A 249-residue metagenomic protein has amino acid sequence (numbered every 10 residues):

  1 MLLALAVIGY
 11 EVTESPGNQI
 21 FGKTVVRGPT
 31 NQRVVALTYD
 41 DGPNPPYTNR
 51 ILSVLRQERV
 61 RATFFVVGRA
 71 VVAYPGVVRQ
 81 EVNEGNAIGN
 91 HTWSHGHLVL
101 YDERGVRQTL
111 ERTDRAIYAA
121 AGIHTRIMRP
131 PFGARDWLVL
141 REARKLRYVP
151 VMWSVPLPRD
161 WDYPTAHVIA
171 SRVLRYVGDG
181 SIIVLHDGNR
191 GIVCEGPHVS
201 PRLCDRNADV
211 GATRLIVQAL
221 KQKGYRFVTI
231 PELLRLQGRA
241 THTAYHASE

Functional and structural regions predicted by a protein language model:
M1-E11: Hydrophobic membrane-insertion alpha-helices, especially the h-region of bacterial N-terminal signal peptides
V12-G105, T109-A116, A120-T125, R226 (+1 more regions): Active-site beta->alpha N-cap acidic-glycine motif
N18-N31, R59, V72, H198-E249: C-terminal domain-boundary segment and adjacent tail
Y39, V66-G68, N90-T92, P130-F132 (+3 more regions): A cross-domain feature marking catalytic cores of carbohydrate-active enzymes and several ubiquitous metabolic/repair
D40, L55, I88-H91, M128-P131 (+3 more regions): Divalent metal-coordination and catalytic microenvironments
V99-G122, P130, L138-V149, Y163 (+1 more regions): Soluble catalytic domains of enzymes that build or remodel membrane lipids, polysaccharides, and related
A134, L140-V177, Y225-L236: His/Asp/Glu-enriched short active-site or ligand-binding loop at hydrolase and phosphoryl-transfer sites
L140, D162-T165, I192-P201, R239-A244: Histidine/acidic-residue-rich catalytic or RNA/ligand-binding cores of hydrolases and nuclease-related proteins
